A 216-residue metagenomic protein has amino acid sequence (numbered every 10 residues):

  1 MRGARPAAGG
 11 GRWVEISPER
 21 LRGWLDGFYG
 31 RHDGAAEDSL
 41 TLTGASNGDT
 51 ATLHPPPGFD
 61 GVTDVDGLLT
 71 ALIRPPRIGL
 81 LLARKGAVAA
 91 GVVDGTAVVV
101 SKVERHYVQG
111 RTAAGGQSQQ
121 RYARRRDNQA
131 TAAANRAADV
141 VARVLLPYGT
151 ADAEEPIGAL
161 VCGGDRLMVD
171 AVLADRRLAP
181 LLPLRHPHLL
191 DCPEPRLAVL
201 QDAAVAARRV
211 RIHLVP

Functional and structural regions predicted by a protein language model:
M1-P216: Terminal alpha-helical anchor/extension segments at protein ends
